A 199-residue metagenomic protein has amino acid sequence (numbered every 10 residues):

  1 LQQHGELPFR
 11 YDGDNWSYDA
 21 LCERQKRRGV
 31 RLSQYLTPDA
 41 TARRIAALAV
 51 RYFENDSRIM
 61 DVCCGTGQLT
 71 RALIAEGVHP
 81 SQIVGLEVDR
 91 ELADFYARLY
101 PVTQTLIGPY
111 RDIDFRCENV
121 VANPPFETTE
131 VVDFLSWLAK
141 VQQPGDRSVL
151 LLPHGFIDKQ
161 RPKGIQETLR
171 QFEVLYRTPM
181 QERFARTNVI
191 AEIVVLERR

Functional and structural regions predicted by a protein language model:
L1-R199: Class I S-adenosyl-L-methionine-dependent methyltransferase catalytic core
